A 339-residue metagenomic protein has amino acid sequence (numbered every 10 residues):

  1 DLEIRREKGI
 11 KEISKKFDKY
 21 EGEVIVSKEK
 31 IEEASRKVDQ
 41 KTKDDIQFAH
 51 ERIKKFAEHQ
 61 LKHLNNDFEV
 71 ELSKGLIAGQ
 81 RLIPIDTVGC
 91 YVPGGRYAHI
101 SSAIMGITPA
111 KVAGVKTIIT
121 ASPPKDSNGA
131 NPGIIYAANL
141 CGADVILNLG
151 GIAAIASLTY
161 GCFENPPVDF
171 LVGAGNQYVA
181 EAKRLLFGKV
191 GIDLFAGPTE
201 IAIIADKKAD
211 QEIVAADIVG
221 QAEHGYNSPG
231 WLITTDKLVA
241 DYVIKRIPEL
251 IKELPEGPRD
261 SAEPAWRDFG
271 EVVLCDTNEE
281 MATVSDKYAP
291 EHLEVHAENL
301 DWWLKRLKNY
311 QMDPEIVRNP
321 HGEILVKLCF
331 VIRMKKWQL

Functional and structural regions predicted by a protein language model:
D1-D86: N-terminal Rossmann-like NAD(P)+-binding subdomain of aldehyde/semialdehyde dehydrogenases
V70-Y136: Conserved small-residue-rich beta-alpha loop and adjacent elements that most often cradle the phosphate/pyrophosphate
K74-G75, K125-G129, L149-S157, L300: Short acidic loop-to-helix transition motifs that present clustered carboxylates
S122-K125, G151, N176, K207-A209 (+3 more regions): Short, ordered loop/turn segments at secondary-structure junctions
L140-P229: Conserved NAD(P)+-binding/catalytic subdomain of aldehyde/semialdehyde dehydrogenases
L194-D268, V272: A conserved active-site cap/scaffold subdomain adjacent to cofactor or substrate pockets
K287-L339: C-terminal core of ALDH-fold dehydrogenases
